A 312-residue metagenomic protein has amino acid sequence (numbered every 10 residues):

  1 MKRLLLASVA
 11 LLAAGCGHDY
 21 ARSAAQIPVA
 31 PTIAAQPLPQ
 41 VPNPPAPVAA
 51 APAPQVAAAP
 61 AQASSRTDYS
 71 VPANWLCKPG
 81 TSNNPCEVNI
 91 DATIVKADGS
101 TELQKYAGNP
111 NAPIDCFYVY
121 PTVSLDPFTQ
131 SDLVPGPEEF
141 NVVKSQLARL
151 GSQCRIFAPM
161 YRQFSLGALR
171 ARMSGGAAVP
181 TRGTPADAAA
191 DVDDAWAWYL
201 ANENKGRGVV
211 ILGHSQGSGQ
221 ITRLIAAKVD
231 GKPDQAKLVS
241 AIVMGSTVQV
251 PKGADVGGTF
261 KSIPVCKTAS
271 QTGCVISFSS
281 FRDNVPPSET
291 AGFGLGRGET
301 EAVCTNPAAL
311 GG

Functional and structural regions predicted by a protein language model:
K2-A7: Sec-dependent signal peptide recognition, specifically the positively charged N-region followed immediately by
A13-G15: C-terminal motif of bacterial Sec signal peptides marking the signal peptidase cleavage site
G17-D19: Bacterial signal peptide processing site
A21-A61: Post-signal peptide N-terminal segment of mature Sec-exported envelope proteins
A57-L103: N-terminal module-boundary/linker segments of secreted carbohydrate-active enzymes
A73, P79-S82, N109, Y118-G208: Active-site catalytic motif of lipid deacylating hydrolases and related acyltransferases
A186-K205, A226-G312: Surface cap/lid and interfacial helix-loop subdomains adjacent to catalytic sites that gate substrate access
G213-G217, I221: Gly/Ala-rich beta-loop-alpha elbow adjacent to hydrolase catalytic centers
